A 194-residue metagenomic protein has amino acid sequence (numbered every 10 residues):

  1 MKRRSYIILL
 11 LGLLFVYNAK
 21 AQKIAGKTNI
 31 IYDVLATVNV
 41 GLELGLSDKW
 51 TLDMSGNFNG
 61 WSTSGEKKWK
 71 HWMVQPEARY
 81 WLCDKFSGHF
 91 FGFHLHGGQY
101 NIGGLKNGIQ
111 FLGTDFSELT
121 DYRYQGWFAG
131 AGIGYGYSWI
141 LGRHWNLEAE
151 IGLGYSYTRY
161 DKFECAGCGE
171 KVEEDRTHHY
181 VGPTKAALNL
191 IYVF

Functional and structural regions predicted by a protein language model:
M1-I24, L190, F194: Bacterial Sec-dependent N-terminal signal peptides
I24, W50-L52, F86, H144-L147: Repeated loop/turn-to-beta-strand initiation elements of outer-membrane beta-barrel proteins
I24-G26, A36-V40, G56, W72-P76 (+3 more regions): Hydrophobic, lipid-facing positions within transmembrane beta-strands of outer-membrane proteins
A25-G41, N59-K70, K85-F86: Solvent-exposed loop/turn segments connecting transmembrane beta-strands in outer-membrane beta-barrel proteins
I30-V34, G56-S62, Y80, L95-N101 (+2 more regions): Transmembrane beta-strands of outer-membrane beta-barrel pores
L35, S47-K49, C83-S87, I140-G142: Outer-membrane beta-barrel channels and translocator barrels
G56-H71, Y100-F111, D115-F128, Y157-K185: Extracellular/periplasm-exposed beta-strand and loop segments of Gram-negative cell-envelope proteins, dominated by
W81, Y180-F194: Outer-membrane beta-barrel "beta-signal"
